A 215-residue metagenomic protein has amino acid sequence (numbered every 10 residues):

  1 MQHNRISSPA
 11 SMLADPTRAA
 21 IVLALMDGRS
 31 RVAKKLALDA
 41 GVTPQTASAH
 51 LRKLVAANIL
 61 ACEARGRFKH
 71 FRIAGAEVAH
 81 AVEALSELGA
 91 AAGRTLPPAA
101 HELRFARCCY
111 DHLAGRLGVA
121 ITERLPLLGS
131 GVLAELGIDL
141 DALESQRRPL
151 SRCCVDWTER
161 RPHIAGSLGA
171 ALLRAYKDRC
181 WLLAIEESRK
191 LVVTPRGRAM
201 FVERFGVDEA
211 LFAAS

Functional and structural regions predicted by a protein language model:
M1-N4, D27, V78-P126, S130-G131 (+2 more regions): Amphipathic alpha-helical dimerization/coiled-coil segments that flank or bridge DNA-binding/regulatory modules
N4-T43, K69-F71, C108: N-terminal helix-turn-helix DNA-binding core of bacterial DNA-binding proteins
L23, S48-A49: Base-recognition residues in the alpha-helical recognition helix of bacterial helix-turn-helix
S30-R31, L60, L182: Conserved hydrophobic residue
Q45, R52: Key DNA-contact positions within bacterial/archaeal DNA-binding proteins
V55-R65, R72, I185-E186: Beta-hairpin "wing" of winged helix-turn-helix
E63-L88, G197: Basic, amphipathic "hinge/linker" alpha-helix immediately C-terminal to the N-terminal HTH DNA-binding motif
F71-A74, L127-D139, E186-E203: Accessory beta->alpha helical hairpin/"wing" motif in late/C-terminal subdomains of nucleic-acid enzymes
